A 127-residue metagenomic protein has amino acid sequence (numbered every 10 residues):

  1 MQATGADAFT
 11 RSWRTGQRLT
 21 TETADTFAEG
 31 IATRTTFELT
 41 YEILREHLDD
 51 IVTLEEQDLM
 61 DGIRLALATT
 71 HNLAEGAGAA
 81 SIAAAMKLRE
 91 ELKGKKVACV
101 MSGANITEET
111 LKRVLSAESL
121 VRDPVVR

Functional and structural regions predicted by a protein language model:
M1-R127: PLP-dependent amino-acid enzyme catalytic core
